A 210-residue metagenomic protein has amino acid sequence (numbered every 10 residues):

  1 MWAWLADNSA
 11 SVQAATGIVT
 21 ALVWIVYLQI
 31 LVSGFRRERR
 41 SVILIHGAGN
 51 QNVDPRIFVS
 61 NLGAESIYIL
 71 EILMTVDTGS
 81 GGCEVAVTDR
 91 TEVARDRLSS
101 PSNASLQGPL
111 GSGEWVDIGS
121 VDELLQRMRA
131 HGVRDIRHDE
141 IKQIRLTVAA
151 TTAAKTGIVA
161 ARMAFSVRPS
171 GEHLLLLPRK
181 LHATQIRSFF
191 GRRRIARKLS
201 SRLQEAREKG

Functional and structural regions predicted by a protein language model:
M1-S33: Membrane-embedded hydrophobic alpha-helical segments
L28-N50: Transmembrane-cytosolic junction motif
I45-N50, S60-E65, R134-R137: Short, solvent-exposed beta-strand/turn "edge" segments of beta-rich domains on protein surfaces
N52-T91: Acidic, Ser/Thr-rich low-complexity segments on the non-lumenal side of membrane proteins
R56-F58, L73, D117-G119, R145-T147: Beta-strand secondary-structure signal
S60-L62, D77, V121-E123, A149-T151: Solvent-exposed residues in well-ordered beta-strands and their adjoining turns, especially edge/terminal strands
T88-G132: Intrinsically disordered, low-complexity Pro/Gly/Ser/Thr-rich segments with frequent PxxP/GP/PP motifs and embedded
G132-G210: Glycine-rich, aromatic-bearing surface loops/beta-hairpins
